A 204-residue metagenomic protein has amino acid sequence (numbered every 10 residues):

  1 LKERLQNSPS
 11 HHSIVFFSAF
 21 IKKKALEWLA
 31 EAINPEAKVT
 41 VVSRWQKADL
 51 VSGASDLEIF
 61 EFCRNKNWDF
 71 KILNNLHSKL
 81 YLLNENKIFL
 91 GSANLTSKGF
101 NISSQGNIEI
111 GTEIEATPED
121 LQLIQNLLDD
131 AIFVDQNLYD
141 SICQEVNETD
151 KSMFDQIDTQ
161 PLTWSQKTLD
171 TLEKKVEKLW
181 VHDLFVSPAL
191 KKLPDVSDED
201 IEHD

Functional and structural regions predicted by a protein language model:
L1, L26, P35-D120: HKD-type phospholipase D/PLD-like phosphodiesterase module
K2-K66, W180-D204: Primarily the HKD phosphodiesterase
F16-F20, F60-F62, F70, F89 (+4 more regions): Phenylalanine-focused residue identity feature
L82, D140, D183-V186: Compositionally biased, intrinsically disordered low-complexity regions enriched in proline and serine
F89-L90, N94-K174, K178: Signature of lipid phosphatidyltransferase scaffolds
